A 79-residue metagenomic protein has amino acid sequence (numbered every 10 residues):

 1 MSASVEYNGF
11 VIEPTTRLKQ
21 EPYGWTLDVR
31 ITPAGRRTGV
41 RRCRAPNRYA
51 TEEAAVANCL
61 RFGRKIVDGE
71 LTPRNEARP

Functional and structural regions predicted by a protein language model:
M1-G35: N-terminal segment of the canonical double-stranded RNA-binding domain
S4-V5, V67-P79: Short, charged, intrinsically disordered terminal tails
T38-V40, R74: Beta-sandwich strand segments
V40-A54: A short, exposed loop/beta-hairpin motif centered on an aromatic-Gly-Thr core
A50-V67: A short, charged, amphipathic alpha-helix used as a generic interaction element across diverse proteins
